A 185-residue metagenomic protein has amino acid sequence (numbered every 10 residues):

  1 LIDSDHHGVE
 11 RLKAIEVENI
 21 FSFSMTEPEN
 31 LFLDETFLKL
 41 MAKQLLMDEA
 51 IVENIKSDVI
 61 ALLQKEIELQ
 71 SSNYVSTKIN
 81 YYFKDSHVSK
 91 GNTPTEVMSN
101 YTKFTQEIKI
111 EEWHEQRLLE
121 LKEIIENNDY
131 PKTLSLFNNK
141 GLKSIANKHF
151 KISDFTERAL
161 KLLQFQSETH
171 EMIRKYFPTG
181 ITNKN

Functional and structural regions predicted by a protein language model:
L1-N185: Acidic, divalent-metal-binding catalytic cores of TOPRIM and closely related two-metal-ion phosphodiester/pyrophosphate
